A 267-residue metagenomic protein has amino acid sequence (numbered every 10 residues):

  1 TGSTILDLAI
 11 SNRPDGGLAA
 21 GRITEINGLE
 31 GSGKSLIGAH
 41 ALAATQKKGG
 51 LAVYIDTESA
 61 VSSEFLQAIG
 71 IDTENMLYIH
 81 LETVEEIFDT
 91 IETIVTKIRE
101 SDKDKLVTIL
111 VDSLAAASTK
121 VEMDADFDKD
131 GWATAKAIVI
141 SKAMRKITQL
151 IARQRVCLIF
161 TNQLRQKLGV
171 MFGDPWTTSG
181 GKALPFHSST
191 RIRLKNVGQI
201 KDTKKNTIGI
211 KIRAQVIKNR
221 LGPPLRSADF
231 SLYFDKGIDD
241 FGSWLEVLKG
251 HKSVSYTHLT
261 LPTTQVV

Functional and structural regions predicted by a protein language model:
T1-M76, I87-T96: The Walker A/P-loop phosphate-binding site
K47, I69-M76, A125-A133, W176-G180: A short alpha->loop->secondary-structure connector
D56-E58, S113, T161-L164: A short beta-strand-to-loop transition that corresponds to the Sensor-1 phosphate-sensing loop of AAA+ P-loop ATPases
V61, A117-S118, K167: Catalytic P-loop NTPase motifs of RecA-like helicase/translocase cores
T83-R153: Phosphate-binding/switch loop-helix module in NTP-utilizing enzymes
W132-H251: Phosphate-binding/switch region of NTP-binding enzymes
T257-T263: Conserved small/polar residues in nucleotide/adenosyl-binding loops
